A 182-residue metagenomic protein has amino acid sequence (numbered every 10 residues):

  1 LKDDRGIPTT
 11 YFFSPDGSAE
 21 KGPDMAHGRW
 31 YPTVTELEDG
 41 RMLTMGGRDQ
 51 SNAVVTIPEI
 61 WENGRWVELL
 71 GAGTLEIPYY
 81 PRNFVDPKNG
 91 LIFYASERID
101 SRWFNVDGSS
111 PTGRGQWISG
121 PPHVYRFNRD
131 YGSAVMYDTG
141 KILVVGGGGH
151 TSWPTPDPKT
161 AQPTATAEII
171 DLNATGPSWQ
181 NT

Functional and structural regions predicted by a protein language model:
L1-T182: Kelch-like beta-propeller repeat domains
